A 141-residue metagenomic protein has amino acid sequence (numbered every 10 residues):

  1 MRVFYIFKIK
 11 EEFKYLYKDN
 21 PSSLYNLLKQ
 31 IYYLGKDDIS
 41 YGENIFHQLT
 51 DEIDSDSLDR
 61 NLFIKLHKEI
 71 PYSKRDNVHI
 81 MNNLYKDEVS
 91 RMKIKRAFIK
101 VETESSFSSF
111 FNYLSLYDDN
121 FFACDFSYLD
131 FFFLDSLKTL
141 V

Functional and structural regions predicted by a protein language model:
M1-R96, F107-S115, N120, F126-V141: Acidic (Asp/Glu-rich) sequence patches and key acidic residues that form negatively charged surfaces used
R96-E102: Short cationic amphipathic helices and targeting signals
